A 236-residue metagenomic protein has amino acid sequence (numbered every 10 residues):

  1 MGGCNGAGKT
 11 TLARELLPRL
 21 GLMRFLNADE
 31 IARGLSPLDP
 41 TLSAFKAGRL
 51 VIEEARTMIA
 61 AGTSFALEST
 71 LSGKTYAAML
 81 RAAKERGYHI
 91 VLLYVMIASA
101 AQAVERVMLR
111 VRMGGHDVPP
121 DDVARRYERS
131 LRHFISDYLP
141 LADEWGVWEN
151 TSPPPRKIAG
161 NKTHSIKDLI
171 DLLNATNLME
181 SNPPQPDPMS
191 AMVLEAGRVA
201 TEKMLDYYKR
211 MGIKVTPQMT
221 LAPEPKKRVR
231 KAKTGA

Functional and structural regions predicted by a protein language model:
M1: Hydrophobic anchor at the beta1->P-loop junction of P-loop NTPases
C4: P-loop (Walker A) phosphate-binding loop of NTP-binding proteins
G8: Conserved glycine(s) of the Walker
T11-T63: Conserved substrate/cofactor phosphate-moiety recognition/catalytic segment in nucleotide-dependent phosphotransferases
K46-I97, S130, Y138, G146: Glycine-rich phosphate-binding loop used to anchor ATP phosphates in small-molecule kinases, encompassing both
Y88-D137, M179-S181: A glycine- and Lys/Arg-enriched "phosphate-lid" helix/loop adjacent to the NTP-binding pocket of small-molecule kinases
S136-N182: NTP-dependent small-molecule kinase module
M179-A236: N-terminus-biased detector of the onset of the functional/mature region
